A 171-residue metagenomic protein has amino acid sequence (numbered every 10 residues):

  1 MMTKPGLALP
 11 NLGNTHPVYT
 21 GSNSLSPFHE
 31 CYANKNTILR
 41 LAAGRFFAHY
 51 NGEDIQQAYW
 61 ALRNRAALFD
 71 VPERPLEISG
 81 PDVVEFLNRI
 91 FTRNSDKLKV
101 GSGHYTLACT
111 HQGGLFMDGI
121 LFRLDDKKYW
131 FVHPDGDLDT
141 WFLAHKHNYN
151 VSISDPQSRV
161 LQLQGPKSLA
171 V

Functional and structural regions predicted by a protein language model:
M1-C109, G114: Acidic, proline/glycine-enriched N-terminal capping motif
M117-V171: Acidic, low-complexity central loop/insert segments
